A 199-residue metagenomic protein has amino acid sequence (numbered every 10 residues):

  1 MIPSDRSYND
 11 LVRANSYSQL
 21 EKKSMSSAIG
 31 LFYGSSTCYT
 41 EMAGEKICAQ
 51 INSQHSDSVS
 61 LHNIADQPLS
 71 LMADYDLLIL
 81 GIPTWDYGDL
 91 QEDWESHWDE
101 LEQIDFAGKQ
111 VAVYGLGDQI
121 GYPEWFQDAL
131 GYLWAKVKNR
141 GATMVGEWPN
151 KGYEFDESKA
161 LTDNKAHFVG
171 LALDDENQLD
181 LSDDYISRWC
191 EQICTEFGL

Functional and structural regions predicted by a protein language model:
I2-D5: Extreme N-terminal basic, low-complexity initiation segments that serve as generic localization/processing leaders
Y8-S24: Short, Lys/Arg-enriched N-terminal segments with co-localized hydrophobic residues within the first ~10-30 amino acids
S26-A28, Q54, D74-L199: FMN-binding flavodoxin-like domain, especially the glycine-rich phosphate-binding loop
A28-Q50: N-terminal beta1-alpha1 ligand-phosphate binding loop
G34-C38, D66, T84: Short, surface-exposed acidic/glycine-rich loop or hinge patches that mediate macromolecular interfaces
D57-P68: A short beta-strand-loop structural module common to alpha/beta enzyme folds
L71: Short conserved loop adjoining the S-adenosyl-L-methionine
